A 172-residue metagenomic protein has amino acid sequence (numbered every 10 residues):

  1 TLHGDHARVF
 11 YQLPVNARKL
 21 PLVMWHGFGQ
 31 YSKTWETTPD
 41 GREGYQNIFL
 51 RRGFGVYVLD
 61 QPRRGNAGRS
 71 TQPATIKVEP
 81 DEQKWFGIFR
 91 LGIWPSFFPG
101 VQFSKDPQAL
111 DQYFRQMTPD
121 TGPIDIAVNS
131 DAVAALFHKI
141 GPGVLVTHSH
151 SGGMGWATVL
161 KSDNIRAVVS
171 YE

Functional and structural regions predicted by a protein language model:
T1-A17: N-terminal cap/lid segment of alpha/beta-hydrolase-fold proteins
K19-F28: Short beta-strand element of the alpha/beta-hydrolase
G29-T37, V56: Serine-hydrolase catalytic-loop signature spanning alpha/beta hydrolases and amidase-signature enzymes
R42-R69: Conserved alpha/beta-hydrolase
G122-V144: Conserved acidic catalytic loop of the alpha/beta-hydrolase fold
L145-G155: Gly/Ala-rich beta-loop-alpha elbow adjacent to hydrolase catalytic centers
A157-K161: Active-site signature of alpha/beta-hydrolase-fold catalytic machinery across serine- and Asp/Cys-nucleophile hydrolases
D163-E172: A conserved short beta-strand
